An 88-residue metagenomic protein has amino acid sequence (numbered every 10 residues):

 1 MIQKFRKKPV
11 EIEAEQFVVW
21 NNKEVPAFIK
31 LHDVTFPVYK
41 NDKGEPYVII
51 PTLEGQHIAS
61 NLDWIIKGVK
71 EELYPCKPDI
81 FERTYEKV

Functional and structural regions predicted by a protein language model:
M1-E45, I49-T52: N-terminal domain-onset segments
E54-V88: Short, compact, well-ordered microdomains
